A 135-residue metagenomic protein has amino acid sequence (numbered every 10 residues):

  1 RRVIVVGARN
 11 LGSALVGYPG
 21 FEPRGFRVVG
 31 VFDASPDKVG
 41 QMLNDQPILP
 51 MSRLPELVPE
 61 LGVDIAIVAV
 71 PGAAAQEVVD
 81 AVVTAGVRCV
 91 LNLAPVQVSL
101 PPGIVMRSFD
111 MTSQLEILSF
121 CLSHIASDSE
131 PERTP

Functional and structural regions predicted by a protein language model:
R1-S35: Glycine-rich adenosine-cofactor-binding loop
V16-Y18, L43, V78: A short secondary-structure junction signal
P19-E22, L57-P59, P135: Catalytic, metal-anchored helix/loop core of enzyme active sites in primary metabolism
K38-Q41: A glycine-biased structural micro-motif
D45-E132: Phosphate-bearing ligand-interacting subdomains that bind or position ATP/ADP/UDP/GDP/NAD(P) or nucleotide-linked
